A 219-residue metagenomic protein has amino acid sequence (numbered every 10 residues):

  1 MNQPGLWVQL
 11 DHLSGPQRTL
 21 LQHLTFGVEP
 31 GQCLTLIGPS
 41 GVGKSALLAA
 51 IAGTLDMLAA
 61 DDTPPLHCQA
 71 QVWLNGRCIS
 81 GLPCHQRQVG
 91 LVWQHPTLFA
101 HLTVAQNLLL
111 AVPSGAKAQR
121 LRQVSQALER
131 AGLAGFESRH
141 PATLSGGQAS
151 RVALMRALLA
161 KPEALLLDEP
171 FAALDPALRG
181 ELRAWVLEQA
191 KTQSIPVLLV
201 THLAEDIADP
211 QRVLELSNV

Functional and structural regions predicted by a protein language model:
D56-A59, P83, L102, Q106-L121 (+1 more regions): ABC-type ATPase nucleotide-binding domains, specifically the catalytic core motifs of the NBD
L66-C68, L74-Q94, S114: ABC ATPase NBD coupling module
Q119-F136, L187-E188: Conserved ABC ATPase "signature" region
H140-L144, Q148: Conserved ABC ATPase signature
L159-E163: A short, proline-enriched helix->beta-strand linker immediately N-terminal to the Walker B motif in ABC-type P-loop
L165-E169: Catalytic Walker B motif of ABC-type/P-loop ATPase nucleotide-binding domains
S194-T201: Conserved H-loop
